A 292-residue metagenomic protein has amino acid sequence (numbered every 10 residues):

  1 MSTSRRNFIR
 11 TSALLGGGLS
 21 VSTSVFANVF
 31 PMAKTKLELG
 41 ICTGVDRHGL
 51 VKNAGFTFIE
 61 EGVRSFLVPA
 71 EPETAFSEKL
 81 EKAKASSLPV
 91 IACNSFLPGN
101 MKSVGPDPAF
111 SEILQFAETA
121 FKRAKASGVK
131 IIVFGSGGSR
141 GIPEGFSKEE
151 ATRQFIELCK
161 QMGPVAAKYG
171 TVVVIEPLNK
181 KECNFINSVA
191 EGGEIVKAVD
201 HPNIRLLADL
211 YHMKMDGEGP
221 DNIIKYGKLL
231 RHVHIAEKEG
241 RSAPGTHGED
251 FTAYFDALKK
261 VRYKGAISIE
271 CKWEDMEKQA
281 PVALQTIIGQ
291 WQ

Functional and structural regions predicted by a protein language model:
S2-E38, V45-G55, G128, I186-A208 (+1 more regions): Histidine-acidic metal/acid-base catalytic patches
S12-L14, G18, S22, N28 (+1 more regions): Active-site acidic/histidine proton-transfer and metal-coordination neighborhood in alpha/beta enzyme cores
T43-R47, V63-S65, F96-G99, G138-R140 (+4 more regions): Active-site-proximal loop/turn and secondary-structure-junction residues that shape catalytic pockets, frequently
H48-G49, P72-S86, F116-S127, K160-P164 (+1 more regions): Short amphipathic alpha-helices and their capping/turn segments at secondary-structure boundaries
G55-T74, N94-N100: N-terminal substrate-binding region of glycoside hydrolase catalytic domains
G62-E81, S136-P143: Glycine-rich, proline-tolerant flexible connector loops at the mouths of alpha/beta enzymes
K79, A83-F110: Mid-chain, structured segments of secreted extracytoplasmic proteins
